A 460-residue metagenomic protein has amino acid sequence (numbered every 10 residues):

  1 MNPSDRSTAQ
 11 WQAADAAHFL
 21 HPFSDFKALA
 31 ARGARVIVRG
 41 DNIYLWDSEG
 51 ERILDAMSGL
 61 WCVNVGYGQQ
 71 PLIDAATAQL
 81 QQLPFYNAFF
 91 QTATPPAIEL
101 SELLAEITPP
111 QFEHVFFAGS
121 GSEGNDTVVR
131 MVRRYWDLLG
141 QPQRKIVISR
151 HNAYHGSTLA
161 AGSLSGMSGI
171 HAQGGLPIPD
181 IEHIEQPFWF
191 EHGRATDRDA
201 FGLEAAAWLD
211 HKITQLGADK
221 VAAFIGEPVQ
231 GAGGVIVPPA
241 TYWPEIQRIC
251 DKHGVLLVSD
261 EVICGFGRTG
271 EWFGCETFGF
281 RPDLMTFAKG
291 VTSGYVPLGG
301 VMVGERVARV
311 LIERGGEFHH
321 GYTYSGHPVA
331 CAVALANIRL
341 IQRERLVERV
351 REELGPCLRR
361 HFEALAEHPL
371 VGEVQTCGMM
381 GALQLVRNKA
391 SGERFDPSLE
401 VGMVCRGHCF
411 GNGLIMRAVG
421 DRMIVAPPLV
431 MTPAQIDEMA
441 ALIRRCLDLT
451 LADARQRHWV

Functional and structural regions predicted by a protein language model:
N2-V460: Conserved N-terminal phosphate-binding loop of PLP-dependent enzymes in the Aspartate aminotransferase
